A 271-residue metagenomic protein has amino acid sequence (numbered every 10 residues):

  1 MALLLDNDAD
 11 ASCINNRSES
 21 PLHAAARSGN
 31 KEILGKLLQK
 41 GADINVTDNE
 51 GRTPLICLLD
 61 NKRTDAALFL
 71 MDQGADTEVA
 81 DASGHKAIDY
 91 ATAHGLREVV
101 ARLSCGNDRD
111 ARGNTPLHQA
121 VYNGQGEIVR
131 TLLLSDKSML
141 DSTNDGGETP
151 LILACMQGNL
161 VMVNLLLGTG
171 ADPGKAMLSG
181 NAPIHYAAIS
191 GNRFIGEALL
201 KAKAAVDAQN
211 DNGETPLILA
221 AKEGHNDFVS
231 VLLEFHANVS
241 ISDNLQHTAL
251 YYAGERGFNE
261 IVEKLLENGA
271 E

Functional and structural regions predicted by a protein language model:
A2-D10, G35-A42, F69-A75, A101-N107 (+5 more regions): Ankyrin repeat domain, specifically the short helix-to-loop turn at the C-terminus of the second helix of each repeat
A24-N30, C57-R63, Y90-L96, Q119-Q125 (+4 more regions): Ankyrin repeat A-helix N-terminal signature
E32-I33, A66, E98-V99, I128 (+4 more regions): Conserved ankyrin/ankyrin-like repeat signature
D43-E78, D211-K264: Ankyrin-repeat and related helical/solenoid repeat scaffolds used for protein-protein interactions
Q73, A82-N123, F235, G254-E271: Ankyrin-repeat-protein effector appendages
M156, L178-E197, N210-E214, K222: Eukaryotic tandem repeat interaction scaffolds
